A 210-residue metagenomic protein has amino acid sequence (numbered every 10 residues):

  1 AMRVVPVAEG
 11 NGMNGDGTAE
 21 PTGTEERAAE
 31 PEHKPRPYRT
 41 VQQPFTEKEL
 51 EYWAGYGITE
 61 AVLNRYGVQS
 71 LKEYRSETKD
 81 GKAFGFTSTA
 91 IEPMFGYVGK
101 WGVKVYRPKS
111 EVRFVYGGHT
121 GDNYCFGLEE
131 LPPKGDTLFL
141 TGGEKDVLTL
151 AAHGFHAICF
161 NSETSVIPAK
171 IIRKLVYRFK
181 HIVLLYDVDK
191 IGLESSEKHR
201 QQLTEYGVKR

Functional and structural regions predicted by a protein language model:
A1-M2, P168-R210: Modules that initiate DNA replication and primer synthesis
M2-G99, D122, L128-D136, Y206: TOPRIM metal-binding catalytic domain and adjacent DNA-binding surface shared by DnaG-type primases
Q42, F139-L140, G192: Charged, low-complexity surface patches
V68, E163-S165, K190: Positions that flank functional sites
Y74-K180, S196: Phosphate-handling DNA/RNA-contact segment within nucleic-acid enzymes
